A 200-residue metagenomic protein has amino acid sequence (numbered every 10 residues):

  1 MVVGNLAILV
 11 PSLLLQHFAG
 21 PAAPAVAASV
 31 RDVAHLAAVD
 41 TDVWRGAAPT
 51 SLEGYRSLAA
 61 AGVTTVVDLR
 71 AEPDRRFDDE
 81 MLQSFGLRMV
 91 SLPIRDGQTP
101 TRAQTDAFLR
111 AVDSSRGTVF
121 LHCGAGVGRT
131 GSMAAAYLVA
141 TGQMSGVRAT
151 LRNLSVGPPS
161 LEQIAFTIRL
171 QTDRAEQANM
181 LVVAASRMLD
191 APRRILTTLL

Functional and structural regions predicted by a protein language model:
M1-A22, D106-T118, M133-L200: PTP/DSP superfamily signal
V2-A47, L87: Mobile, glycine- and charge-enriched loop segments and immediately flanking short secondary-structure elements within
D40-T118, V139-N153, Q163: Cysteine-based protein phosphatase catalytic domain of the PTP/DSP
C123: Short cysteine clusters
G126: Conserved G/P- and acidic residue-centered "switch" motifs that form tight phosphate/ATP-binding loops in soluble
T130: Ser/Thr-glycine-rich phosphate-binding loops at phosphate-binding pockets of nucleotides, nucleotide cofactors
